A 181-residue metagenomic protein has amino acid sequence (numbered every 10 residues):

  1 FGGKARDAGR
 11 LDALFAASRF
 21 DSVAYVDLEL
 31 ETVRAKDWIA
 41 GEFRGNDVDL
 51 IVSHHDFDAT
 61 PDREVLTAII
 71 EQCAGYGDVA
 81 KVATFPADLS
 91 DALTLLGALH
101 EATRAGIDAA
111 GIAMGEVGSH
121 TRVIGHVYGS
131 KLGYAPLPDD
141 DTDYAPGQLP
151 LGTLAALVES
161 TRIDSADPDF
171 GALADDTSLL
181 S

Functional and structural regions predicted by a protein language model:
F1-A35: Glycine/small-residue-rich loop that forms an oxyanion/phosphate-binding "nest" at active or ligand-binding sites
E31-L180: Catalytic alpha/beta core domains of metabolic enzymes, predominantly
